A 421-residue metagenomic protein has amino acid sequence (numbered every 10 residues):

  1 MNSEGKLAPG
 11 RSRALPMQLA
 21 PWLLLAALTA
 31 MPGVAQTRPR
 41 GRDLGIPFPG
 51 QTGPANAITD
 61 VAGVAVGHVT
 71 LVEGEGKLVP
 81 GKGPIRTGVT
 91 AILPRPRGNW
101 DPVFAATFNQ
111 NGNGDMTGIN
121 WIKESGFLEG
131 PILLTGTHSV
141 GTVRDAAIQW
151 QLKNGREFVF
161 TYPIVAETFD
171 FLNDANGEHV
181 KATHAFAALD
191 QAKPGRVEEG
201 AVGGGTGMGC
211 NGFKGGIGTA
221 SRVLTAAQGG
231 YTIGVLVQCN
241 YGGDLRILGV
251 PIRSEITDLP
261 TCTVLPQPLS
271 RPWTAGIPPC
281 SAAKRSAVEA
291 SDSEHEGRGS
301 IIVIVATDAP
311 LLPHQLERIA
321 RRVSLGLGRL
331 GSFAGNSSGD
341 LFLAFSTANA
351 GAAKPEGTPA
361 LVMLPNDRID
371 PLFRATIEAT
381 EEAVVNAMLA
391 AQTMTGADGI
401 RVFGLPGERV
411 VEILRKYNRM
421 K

Functional and structural regions predicted by a protein language model:
M1-M17: N-terminal secretory signal peptides that target proteins for export/translocation
P9-R13, L25, S291: Extended rod-forming repeat segments used as scaffolds/tethers
A20-A30: Bacterial N-terminal signal peptides
M31-A35: Sec/Tat signal peptide C-region and signal peptidase I cleavage site
Q36-K421: Alpha/propeptide regions of enzymes that mature by internal proteolysis
